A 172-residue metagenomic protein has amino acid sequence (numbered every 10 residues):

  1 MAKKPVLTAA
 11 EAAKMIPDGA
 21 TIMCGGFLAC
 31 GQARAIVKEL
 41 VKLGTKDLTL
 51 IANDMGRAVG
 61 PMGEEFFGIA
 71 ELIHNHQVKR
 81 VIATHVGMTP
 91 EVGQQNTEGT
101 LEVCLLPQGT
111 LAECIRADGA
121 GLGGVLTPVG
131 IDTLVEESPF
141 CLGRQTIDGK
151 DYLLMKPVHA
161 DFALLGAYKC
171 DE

Functional and structural regions predicted by a protein language model:
M1-E172: Conserved alpha/beta enzyme-core scaffold
